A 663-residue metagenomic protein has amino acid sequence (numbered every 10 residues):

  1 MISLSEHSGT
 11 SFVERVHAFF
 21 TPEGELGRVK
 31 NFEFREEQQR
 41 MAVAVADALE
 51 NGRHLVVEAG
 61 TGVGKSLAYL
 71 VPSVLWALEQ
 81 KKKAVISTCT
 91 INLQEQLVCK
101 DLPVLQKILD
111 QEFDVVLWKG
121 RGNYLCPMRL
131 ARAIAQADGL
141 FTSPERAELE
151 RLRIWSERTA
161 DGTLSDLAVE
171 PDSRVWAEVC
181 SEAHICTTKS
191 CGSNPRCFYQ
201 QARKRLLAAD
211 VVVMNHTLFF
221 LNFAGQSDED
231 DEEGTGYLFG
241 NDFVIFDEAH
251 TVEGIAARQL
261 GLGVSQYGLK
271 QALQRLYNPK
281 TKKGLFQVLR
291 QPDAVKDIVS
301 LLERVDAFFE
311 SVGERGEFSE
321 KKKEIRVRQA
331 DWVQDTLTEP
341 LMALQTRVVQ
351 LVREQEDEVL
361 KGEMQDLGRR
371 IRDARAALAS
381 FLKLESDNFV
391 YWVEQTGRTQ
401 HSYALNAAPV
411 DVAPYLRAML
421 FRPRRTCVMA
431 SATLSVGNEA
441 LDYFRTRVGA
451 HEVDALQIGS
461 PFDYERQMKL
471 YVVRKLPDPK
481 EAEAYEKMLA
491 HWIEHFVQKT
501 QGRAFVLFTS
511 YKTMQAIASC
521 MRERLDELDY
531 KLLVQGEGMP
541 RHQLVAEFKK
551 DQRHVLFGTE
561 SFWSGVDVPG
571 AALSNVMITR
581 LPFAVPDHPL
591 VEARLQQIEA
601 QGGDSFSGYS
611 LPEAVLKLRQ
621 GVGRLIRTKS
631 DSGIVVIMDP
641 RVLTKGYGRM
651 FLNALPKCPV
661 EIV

Functional and structural regions predicted by a protein language model:
I2-V29, E33, L78-V212, H216-F220 (+6 more regions): A substrate-engagement module of RecA-like helicase motors
F32-L49: N-terminal pre-P-loop "Q-motif" helix
N51-V71: Walker A/P-loop
Y69, L75, E95, K100-P103 (+3 more regions): Signature of the SF2 helicase/ATPase Hel1-core->accessory helical subdomain module
K83-N92, M429-A430, G502-T509, T513 (+1 more regions): Conserved RecA-like ASCE P-loop NTPase motor core of nucleic-acid helicases/translocases
W176-V212, F223-G234, Q350-L476, Y485-H491 (+2 more regions): A contiguous, basic/glycine-rich beta-loop/short-helix subdomain that forms a polymer-engagement track
V473-A484, G536-V642: Conserved RecA-like P-loop NTPase helicase motor core
T509-G536: Conserved helicase motor "Helicase C" RecA-like lobe of SF1/SF2 P-loop NTPases
